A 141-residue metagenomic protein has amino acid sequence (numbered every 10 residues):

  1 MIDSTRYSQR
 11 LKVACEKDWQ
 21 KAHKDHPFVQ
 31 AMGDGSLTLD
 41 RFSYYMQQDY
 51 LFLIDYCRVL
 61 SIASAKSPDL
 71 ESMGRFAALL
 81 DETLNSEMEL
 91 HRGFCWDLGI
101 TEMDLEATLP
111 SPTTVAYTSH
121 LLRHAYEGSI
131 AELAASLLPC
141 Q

Functional and structural regions predicted by a protein language model:
I2, E71-C140: Active-site-proximal alpha-helical scaffolds that flank and shape metal-associated catalytic sites
I2-V29: Acidic, low-complexity proline/glycine-rich segments
L11-A14, R41-Q48, E102-A107, L133: A ubiquitous short alpha-helical element
K12-C15, L60, C95: Hydrophobic residues within well-ordered, non-membrane alpha-helices that form the packing/core of soluble catalytic
K17-A22, S36-K66, N85-S86, A135-C140: Alpha-helical bundle segments that constitute or directly flank the non-heme di-iron/ferroxidase center
F28-D34, L121-R123: Short, charged/polar, low-complexity loop and linker segments that flank or interrupt alpha-helical bundles
